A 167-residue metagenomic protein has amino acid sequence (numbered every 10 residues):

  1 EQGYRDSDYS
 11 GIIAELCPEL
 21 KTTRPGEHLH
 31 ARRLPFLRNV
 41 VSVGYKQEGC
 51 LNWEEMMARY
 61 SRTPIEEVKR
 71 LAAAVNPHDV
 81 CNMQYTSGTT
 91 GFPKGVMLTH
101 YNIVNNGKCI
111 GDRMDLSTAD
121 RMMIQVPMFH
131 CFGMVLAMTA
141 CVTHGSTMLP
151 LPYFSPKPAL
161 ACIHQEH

Functional and structural regions predicted by a protein language model:
E1-L16, L20-T23, K94-M97, I124 (+1 more regions): Short beta-strand->loop structural element characteristic of the AMP-binding/adenylate-forming
E1-Q2, G44-Y45, Y60, H100 (+2 more regions): Residues that line or immediately flank small-molecule/substrate-binding pockets and catalytic motifs
Y4-P77: ANL superfamily adenylate-forming
V41, C81-Q84, M123, F129 (+1 more regions): Conserved hydrophobic packing residues within short motifs/helices of P-loop NTPase cores of ABC-family ATPases
Y45-Q47, N102-I103, P127-M128: Short glycine-enriched loops at secondary-structure junctions
A72-A74, H78-N105: Conserved AMP-binding A3 loop
V104-R121, M128-H167: Conserved AMP-binding/adenylation subdomain of ANL enzymes
